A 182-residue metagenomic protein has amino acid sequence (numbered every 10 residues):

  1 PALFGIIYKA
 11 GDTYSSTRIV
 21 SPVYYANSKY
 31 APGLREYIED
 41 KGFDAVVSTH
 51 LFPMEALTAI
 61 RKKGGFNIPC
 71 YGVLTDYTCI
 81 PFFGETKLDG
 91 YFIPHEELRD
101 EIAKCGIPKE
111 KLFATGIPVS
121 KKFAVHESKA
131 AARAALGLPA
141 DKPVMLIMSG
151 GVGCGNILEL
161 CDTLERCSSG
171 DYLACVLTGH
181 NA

Functional and structural regions predicted by a protein language model:
P1-K41: Conserved N-terminal ligand/cofactor-binding loop architecture of enzyme catalytic domains
G33-V46, E55-Y71: Glycosyltransferases and closely related glycan-assembly transferases that use nucleotide-activated donors
D44-A45, G90, V144: Structural motif
F52-P53, E97-R99, G153: Alpha-helix capping/helix-boundary segments
E55-A56, E101-I102, N156-E159: Phosphate- and divalent-cation-binding pockets in alpha/beta enzyme and binding domains that engage nucleotide-derived
K62-V125: Active-site-proximal region of nucleotide-activated glycan assembly enzymes, centered on histidine/acidic-rich loops
K129-A131, L138-A182: Donor-nucleotide binding loops and adjacent catalytic segments primarily of GT-B fold Leloir glycosyltransferases
